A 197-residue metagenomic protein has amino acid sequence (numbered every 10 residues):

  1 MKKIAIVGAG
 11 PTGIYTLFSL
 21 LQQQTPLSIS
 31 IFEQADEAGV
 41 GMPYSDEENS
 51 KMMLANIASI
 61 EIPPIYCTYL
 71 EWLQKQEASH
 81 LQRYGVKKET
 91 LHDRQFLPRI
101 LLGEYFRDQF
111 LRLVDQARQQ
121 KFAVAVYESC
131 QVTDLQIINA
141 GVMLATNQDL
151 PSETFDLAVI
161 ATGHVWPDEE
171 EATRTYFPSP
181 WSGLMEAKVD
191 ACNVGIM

Functional and structural regions predicted by a protein language model:
M1, S129, A191-N193: Phosphate-coordination loops involved in phosphoryl transfer and adenosine-cofactor binding
K2-S30, I196-M197: N-terminal Rossmann-like FAD-binding beta1-loop-alpha1 element of flavoenzymes
V7, V132, P151-V165, I196: Short hydrophobic core segments
F32-Y105: Glycine-rich active-site loop/strand segments that organize a redox cofactor
G103-V126: Helical element adjacent to the flavin cofactor pocket in flavoenzyme catalytic cores
Y127-G141: A conserved short coil-to-beta-strand element within the FAD-binding core of flavoproteins
M143-T146: SH3/SH3-like beta-barrel fold
T162-M197: Glycine-rich dinucleotide-binding loop and its adjacent helix/turn
